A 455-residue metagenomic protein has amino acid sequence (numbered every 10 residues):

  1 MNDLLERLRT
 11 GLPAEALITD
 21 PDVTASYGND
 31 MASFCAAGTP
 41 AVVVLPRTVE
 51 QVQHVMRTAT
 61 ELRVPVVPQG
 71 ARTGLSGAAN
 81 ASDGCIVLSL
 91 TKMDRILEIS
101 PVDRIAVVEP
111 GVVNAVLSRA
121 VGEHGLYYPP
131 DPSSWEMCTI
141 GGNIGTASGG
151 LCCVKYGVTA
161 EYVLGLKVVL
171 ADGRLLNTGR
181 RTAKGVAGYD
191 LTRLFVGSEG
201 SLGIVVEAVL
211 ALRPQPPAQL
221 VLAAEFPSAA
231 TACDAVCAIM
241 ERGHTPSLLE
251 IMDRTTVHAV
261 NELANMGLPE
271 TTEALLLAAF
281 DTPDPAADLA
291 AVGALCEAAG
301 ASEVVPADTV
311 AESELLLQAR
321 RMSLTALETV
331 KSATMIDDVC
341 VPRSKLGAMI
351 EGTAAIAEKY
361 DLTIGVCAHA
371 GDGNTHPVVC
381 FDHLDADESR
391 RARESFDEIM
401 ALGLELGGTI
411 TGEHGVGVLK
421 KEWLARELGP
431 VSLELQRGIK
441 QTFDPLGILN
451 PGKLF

Functional and structural regions predicted by a protein language model:
M1-F455: Noncatalytic alpha-helical scaffold of FAD-dependent oxidoreductases
